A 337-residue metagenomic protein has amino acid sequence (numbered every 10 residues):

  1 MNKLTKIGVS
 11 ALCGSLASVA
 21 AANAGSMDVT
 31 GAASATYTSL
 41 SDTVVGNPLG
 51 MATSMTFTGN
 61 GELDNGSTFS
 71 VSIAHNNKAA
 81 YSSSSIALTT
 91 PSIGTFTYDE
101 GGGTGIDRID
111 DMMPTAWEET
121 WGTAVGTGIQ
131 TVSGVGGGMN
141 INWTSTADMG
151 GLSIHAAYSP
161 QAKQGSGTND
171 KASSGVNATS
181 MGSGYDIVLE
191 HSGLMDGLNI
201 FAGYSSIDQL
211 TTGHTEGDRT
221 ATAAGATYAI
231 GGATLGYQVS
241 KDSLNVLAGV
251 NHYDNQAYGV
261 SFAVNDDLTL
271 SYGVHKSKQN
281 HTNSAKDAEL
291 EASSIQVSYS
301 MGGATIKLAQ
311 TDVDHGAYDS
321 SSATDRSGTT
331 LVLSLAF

Functional and structural regions predicted by a protein language model:
M1-F337: Outer-membrane beta-barrel proteins
